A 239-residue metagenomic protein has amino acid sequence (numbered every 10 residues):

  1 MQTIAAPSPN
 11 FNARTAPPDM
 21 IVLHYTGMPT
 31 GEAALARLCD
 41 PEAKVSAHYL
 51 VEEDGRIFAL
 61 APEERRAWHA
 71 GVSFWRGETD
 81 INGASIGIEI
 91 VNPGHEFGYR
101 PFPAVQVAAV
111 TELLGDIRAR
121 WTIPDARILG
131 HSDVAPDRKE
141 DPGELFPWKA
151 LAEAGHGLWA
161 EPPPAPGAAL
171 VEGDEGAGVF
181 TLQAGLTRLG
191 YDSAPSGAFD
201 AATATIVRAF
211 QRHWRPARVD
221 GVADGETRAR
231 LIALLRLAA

Functional and structural regions predicted by a protein language model:
M1-A126: Active-site-adjacent loop/helix surface patches within enzyme catalytic domains that shape the substrate-binding cleft
L50, E144-P166: Acidic, His- and aromatic-enriched active-site or binding-groove loops in soluble protein domains that engage sugars
F74, G94-V105, D137-R138, A168-E175 (+2 more regions): Second-shell loop/turn segments in exported
W75-E78, R138-E144, H156: A charge-rich, low-complexity, intrinsically flexible signal that marks solvent-exposed coils, linkers, repeats
I123-R138: Acidic/histidine-rich, metal-coordinating catalytic segments
L170-A238: Short acidic, glycine/serine/threonine-rich helix-capping segments at coil-helix boundaries
